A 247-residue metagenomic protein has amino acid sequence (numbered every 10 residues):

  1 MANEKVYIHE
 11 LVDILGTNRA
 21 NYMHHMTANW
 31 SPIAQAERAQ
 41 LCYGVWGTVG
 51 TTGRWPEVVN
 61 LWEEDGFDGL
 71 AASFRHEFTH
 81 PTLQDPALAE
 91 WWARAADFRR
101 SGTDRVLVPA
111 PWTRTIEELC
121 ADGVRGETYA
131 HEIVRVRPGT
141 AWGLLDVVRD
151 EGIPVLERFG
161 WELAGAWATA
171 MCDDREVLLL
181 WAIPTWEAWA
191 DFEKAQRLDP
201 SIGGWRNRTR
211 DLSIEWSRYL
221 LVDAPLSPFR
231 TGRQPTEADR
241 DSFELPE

Functional and structural regions predicted by a protein language model:
A2, A20-G44, G50-W55, E63-V106 (+3 more regions): An amphipathic, aromatic/His-enriched active-site/gating alpha helix that lines ligand/cofactor pockets
A2, H9-N21, P109-A188, P225-E247: Surface-exposed interaction/gating patches
Y7-E10, L61, S73, E77 (+3 more regions): Aromatic/pi-system hotspot detector in well-structured domains
T51-V59, C172-L178: The conserved glycine-aromatic submotif of the RRM
